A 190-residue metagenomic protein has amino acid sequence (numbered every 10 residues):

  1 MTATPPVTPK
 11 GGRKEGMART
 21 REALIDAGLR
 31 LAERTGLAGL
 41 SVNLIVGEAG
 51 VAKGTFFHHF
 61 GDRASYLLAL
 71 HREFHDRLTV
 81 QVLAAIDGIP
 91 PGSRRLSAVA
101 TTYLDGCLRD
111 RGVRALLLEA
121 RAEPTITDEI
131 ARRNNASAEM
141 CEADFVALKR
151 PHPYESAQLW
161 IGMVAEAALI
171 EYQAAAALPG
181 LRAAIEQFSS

Functional and structural regions predicted by a protein language model:
M1-T35, G39-E48, S65-L68: Basic, helix-initiating cap at the start of DNA-binding domains
A23, A27-T35, R77-G88, M163-E171: Solvent-exposed, amphipathic alpha-helical segments
A23, A32, F60, L67-F74 (+3 more regions): Alpha-helical DNA-contacting segments of helix-turn-helix folds
G50-F60: Short hydrophobic/aromatic patch on the recognition helix
A69, L83-R109, A157-W160, R182: Hydrophobic alpha-helical connector segments
T79, A98, D105-G106, E123-L159 (+2 more regions): Amphipathic alpha-helical packing segments from all-alpha helical-bundle domains
L104-D128, L169-Y172: Amphipathic alpha-helical segments used for helix-helix packing
